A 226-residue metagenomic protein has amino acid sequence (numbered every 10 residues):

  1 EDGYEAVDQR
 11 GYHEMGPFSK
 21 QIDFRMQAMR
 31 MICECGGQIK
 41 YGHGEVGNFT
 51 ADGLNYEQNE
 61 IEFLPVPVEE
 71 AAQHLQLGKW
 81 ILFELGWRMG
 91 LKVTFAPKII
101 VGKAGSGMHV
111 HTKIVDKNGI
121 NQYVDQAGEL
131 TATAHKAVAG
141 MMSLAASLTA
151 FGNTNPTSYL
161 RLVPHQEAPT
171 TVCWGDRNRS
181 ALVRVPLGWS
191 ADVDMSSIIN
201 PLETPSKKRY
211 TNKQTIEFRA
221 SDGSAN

Functional and structural regions predicted by a protein language model:
E1-N226: Glycine-rich, acidic/polar active-site loops that bind/position phosphate-bearing ligands
